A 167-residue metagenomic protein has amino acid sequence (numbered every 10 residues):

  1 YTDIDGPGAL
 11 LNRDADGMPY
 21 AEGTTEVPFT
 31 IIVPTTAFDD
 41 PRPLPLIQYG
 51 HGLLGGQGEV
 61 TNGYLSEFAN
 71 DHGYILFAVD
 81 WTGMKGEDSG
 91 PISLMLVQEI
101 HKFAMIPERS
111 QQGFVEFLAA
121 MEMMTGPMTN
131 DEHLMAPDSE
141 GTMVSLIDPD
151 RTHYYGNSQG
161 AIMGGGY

Functional and structural regions predicted by a protein language model:
Y1-T2, Y154: Secondary-structure transition/turn motif
D3-E26, F38-D138: Cap/lid segment of the alpha/beta-hydrolase catalytic domain
F29-I32: Compact beta-sheet-dominated globular domain cores
P34-T36: Residue-level recognition of the GNAT/N-acetyltransferase active site
E140-S158: Alpha/beta-hydrolase fold nucleophile elbow
Y155-G156, G160-Y167: Short glycine-enriched nucleophile-adjacent loop and the immediately C-terminal alpha-helix near the catalytic center
